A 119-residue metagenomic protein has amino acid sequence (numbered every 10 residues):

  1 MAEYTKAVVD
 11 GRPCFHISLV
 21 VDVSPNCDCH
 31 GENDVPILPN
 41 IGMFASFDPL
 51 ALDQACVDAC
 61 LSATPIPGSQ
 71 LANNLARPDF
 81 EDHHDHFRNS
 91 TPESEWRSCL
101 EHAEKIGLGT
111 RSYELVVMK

Functional and structural regions predicted by a protein language model:
M1-K119: Extended, low-polarity segments enriched in aliphatic/aromatic residues
